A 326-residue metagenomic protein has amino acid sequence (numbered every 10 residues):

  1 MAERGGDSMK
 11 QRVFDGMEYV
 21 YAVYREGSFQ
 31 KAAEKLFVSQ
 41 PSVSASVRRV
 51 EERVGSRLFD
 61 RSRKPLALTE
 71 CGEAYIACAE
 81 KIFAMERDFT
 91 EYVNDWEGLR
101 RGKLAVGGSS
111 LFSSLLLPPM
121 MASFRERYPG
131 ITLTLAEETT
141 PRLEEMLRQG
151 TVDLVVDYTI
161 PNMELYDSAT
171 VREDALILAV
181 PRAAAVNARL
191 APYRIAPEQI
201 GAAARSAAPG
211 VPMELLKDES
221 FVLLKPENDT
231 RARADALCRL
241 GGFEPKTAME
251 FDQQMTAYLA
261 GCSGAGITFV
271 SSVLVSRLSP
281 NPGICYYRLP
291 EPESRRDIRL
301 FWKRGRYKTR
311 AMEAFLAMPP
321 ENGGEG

Functional and structural regions predicted by a protein language model:
G16-M17, R53-V54, Y75-E97, F315: Alpha-helical linker/hinge and terminal dimerization helices associated with HTH transcriptional regulators
Y21-P41: Short helix-boundary/capping micro-motifs
E51-E70: A short LG(V/I)-centered, amphipathic sequence patch enriched for acidic residue(s) preceding the LG motif
R101-E164, F251: Central regulatory/effector-binding core of bacterial HTH transcription factors
L116, R182, S272-L274, I284-G326: A late-sequence structural motif
T139, L143, R148-T151, Y158 (+1 more regions): Hydrophobic hinge/microswitch elements
T139-D218, P292-E293: Acidic, Gly/Pro-rich loop/turn segments at junctions of secondary structure
N187-A188, R194-G241, K308-M312, L316: Secondary-structure junction motif
